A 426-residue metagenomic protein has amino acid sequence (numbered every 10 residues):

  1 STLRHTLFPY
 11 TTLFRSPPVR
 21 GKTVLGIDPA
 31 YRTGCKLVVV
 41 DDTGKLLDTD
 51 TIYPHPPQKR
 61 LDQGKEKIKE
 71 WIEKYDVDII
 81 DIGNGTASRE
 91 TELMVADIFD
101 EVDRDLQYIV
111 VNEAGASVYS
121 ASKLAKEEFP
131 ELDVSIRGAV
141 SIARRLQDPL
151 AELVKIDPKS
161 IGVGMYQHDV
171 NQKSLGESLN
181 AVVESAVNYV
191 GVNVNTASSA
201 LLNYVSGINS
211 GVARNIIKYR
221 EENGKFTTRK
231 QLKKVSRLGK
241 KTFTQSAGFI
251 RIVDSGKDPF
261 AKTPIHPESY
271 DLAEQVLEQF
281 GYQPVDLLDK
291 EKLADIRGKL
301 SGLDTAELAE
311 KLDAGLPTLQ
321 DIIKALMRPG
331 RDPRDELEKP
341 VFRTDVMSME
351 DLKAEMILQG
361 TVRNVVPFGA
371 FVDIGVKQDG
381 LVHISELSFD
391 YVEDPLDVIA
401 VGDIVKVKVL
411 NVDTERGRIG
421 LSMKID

Functional and structural regions predicted by a protein language model:
T2, T6-L13: Short, small-residue-biased leader/transition segments that mark boundaries at the very start of proteins
F14, R20-I27, R32-N180: Phosphate- and other anionic-substrate recognition elements at nucleic-acid/protein interfaces
Y189-E336, R343, F371-I374, D390: Accessory alpha-helical DNA-binding modules that contact the DNA backbone or grooves
A354-P367, V405-K408: Structural detector for short beta-strands of small beta-barrel domains
P367-V372, D379, G417-I419: Short aromatic-glycine-enriched beta-strand elements
V372-S388: OB-fold (S1/OB) nucleic-acid-binding surfaces
V392-K406: Short nucleic-acid-contacting surface segments enriched for D/E, G, S/T with interspersed K/R
E415-D426: OB-fold/S1-family single-stranded nucleic acid-binding modules
